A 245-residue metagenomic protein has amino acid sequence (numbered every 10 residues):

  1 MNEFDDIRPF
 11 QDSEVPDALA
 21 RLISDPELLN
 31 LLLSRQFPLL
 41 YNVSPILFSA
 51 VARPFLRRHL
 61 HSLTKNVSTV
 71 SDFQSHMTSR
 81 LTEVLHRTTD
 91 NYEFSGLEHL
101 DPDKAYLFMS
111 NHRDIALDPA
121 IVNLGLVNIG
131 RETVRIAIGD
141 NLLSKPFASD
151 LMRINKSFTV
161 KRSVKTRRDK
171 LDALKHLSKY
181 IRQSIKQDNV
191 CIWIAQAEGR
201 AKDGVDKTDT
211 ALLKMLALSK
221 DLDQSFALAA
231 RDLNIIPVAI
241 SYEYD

Functional and structural regions predicted by a protein language model:
M1-Y106, H112-N123, V127, T133 (+2 more regions): Membrane-anchoring hydrophobic helices of lipid-metabolizing enzymes
E98, S110-D114, L126, I138-L143 (+3 more regions): Short, flexible loop/turn elements at secondary-structure junctions
K104-S110, V190-Q196: Generic beta-sheet signal
A116, K175, D206-T210: Conserved structured core elements
V127, I185-K186, D221: Residue-level signal for alpha-helix termini/capping positions
E132-T133, D140-S157, V190-C191, E198-D245: A cross-family acyltransferase "interaction/gating" segment
V134, L171-K175, K179: Basic/hydrophobic alpha-helical interface regions
S163-L171, R200-D206: Flexible, glycine/proline-enriched loop segments at strand-loop-helix junctions that form or flank small-ligand binding
